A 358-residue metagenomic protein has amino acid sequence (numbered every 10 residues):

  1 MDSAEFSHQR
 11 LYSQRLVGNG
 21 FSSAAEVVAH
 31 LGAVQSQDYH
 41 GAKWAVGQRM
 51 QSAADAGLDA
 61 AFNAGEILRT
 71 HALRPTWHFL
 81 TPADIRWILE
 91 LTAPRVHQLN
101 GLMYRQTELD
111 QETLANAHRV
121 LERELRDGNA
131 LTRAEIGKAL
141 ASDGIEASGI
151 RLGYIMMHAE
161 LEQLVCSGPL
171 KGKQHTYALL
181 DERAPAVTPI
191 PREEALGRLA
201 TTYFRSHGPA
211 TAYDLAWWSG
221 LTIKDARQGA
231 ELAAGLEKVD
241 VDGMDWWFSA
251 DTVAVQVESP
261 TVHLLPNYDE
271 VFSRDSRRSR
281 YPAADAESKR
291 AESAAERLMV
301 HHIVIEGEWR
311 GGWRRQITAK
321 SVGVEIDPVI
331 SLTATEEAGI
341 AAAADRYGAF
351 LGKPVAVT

Functional and structural regions predicted by a protein language model:
M1-A134, K138-S148, G323: Phosphate-backbone binding and catalysis cores of DNA-processing enzymes
N63-A72, L161-L170, A234-V241, W313: A short, conserved structural fragment
T76-L80, G172-L180, M244-S249: Minor-groove-contacting beta-hairpin "wing" of winged helix-turn-helix DNA-binding domains
E90-M103, D181-T201, S206, T261-N267 (+1 more regions): Short, amphipathic alpha-helical interaction segments positioned at domain boundaries
G149-Q228: Loop-centered beta-sheet repeat module
G208-Q256: Anionic-ligand-binding alpha/beta catalytic cores of soluble enzymes and soluble regulatory domains that recognize
L236-K289: Non-catalytic regulatory appendages
A291-T358: Glycine-rich, small/acidic residue-mixed loop/short-helix segments
